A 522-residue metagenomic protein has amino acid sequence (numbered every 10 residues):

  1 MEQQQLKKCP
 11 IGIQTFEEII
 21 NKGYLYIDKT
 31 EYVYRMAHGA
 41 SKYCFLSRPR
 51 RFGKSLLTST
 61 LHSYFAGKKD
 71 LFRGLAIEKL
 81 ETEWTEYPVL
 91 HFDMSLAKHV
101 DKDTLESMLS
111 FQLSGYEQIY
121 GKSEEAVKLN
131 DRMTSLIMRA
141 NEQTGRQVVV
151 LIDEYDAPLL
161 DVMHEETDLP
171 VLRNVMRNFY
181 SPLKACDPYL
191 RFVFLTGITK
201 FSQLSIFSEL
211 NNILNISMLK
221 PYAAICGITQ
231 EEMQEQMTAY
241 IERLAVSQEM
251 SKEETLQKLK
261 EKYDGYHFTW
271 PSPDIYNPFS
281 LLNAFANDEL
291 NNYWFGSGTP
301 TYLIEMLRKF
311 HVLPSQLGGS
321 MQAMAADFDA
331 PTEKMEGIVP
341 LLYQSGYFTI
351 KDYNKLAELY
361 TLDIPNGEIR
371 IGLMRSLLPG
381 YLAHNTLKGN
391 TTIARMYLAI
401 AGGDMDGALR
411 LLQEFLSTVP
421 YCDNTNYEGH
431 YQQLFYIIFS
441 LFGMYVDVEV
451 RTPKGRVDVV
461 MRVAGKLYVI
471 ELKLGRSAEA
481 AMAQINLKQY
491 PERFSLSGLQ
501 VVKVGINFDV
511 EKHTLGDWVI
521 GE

Functional and structural regions predicted by a protein language model:
M1-Y427, F442: Phosphate-binding site recognition
R139-T144, I438-G465: Active-site metal-binding core of divalent-cation-utilizing nuclease and nuclease-like domains
V149, K466-Y468, V502: Structural motif
P170-N174, L474-P491: Mg2+/Mn2+-dependent nuclease catalytic core
F179-C186, P340-F348, Y436-S440, Q484-V504: Metal-dependent nuclease catalytic cores in nucleic-acid-processing enzymes, especially RNase H-like/related
F435, V459-L474, K488: Conserved catalytic cores of phosphodiester-cleaving nucleases, focusing on short active-site segments
R493, L499-E522: Domain-level recognition of nuclease-like catalytic cores that cleave nucleotide substrates
